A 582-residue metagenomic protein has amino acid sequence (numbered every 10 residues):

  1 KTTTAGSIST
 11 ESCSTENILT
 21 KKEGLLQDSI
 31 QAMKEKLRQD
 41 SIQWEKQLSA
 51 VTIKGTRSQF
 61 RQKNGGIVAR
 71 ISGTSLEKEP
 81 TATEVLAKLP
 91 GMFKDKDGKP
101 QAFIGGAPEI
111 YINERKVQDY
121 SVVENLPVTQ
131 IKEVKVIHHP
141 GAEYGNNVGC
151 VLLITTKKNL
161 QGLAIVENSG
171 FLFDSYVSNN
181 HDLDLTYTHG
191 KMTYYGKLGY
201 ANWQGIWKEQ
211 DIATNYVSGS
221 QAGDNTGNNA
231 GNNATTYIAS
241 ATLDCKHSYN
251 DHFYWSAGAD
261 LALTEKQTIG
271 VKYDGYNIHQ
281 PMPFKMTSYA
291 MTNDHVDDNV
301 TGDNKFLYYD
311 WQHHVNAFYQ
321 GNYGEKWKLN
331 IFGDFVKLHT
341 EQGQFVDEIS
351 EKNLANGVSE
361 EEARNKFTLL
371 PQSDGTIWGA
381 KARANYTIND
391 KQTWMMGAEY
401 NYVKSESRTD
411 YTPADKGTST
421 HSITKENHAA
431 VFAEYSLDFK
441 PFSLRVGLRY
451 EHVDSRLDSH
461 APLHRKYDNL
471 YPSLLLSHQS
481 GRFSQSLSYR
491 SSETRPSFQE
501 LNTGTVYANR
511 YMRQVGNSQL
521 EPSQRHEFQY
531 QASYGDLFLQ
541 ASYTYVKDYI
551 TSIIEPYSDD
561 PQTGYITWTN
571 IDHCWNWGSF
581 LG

Functional and structural regions predicted by a protein language model:
T2-S75, D95-D97, I137-H138: Short, acidic, small-residue-rich periplasmic hinge/interaction motif at the N-terminus of Gram-negative outer-membrane
C13, N17-L19, A50, A82-V85 (+5 more regions): N-terminal periplasmic accessory domains that precede and gate Gram-negative outer-membrane beta-barrel machines
S72-G73, Q161-L185: Short strand-turn segments of transmembrane beta-barrel domains in outer membranes, especially the first one or two
N113-P140: Short acidic/polar hinge/loop motifs at secondary-structure boundaries that mediate gating or recognition
G149, T155-E167, K208, I212 (+7 more regions): Surface-exposed extracellular loop regions of Gram-negative outer-membrane beta-barrel proteins
Y176-Q204, K208, A222, T235-P283 (+2 more regions): Transmembrane beta-barrel wall of Gram-negative outer-membrane proteins
S256, D260-I278, N304-H460, Q479 (+3 more regions): Face-selective signature of the C-terminal outer-membrane beta-barrel domain
I423-E426, R465, E493-K547, G564-F580: Outer-membrane beta-barrel signature, preferentially recognizing the C-terminal barrel domain of Gram-negative
